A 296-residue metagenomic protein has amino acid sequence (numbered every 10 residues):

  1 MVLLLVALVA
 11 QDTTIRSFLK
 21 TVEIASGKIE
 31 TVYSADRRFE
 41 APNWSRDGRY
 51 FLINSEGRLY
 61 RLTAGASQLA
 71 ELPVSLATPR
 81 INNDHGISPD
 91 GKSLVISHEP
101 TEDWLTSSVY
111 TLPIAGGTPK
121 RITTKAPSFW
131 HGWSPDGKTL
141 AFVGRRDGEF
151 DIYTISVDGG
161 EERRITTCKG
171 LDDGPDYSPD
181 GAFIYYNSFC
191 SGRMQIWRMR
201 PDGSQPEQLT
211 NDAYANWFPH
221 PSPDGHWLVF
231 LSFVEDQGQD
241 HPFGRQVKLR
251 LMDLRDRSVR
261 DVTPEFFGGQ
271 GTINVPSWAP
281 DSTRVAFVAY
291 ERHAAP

Functional and structural regions predicted by a protein language model:
L4-L5, D90, D281, Y290: Residue-level marker of positions within ordered structural domains that often coincide with functionally constrained
L4-T13: Bacterial Sec-dependent signal peptides at the C-terminal "C-region" and cleavage site
D12-E30, Y50, N54-V74, S93 (+9 more regions): Beta-propeller blade-edge and WD-like acidic-aromatic loop motif
D36-L52, T78-S97, K125-V143, K169-N187 (+2 more regions): Conserved beta-propeller blade repeats
